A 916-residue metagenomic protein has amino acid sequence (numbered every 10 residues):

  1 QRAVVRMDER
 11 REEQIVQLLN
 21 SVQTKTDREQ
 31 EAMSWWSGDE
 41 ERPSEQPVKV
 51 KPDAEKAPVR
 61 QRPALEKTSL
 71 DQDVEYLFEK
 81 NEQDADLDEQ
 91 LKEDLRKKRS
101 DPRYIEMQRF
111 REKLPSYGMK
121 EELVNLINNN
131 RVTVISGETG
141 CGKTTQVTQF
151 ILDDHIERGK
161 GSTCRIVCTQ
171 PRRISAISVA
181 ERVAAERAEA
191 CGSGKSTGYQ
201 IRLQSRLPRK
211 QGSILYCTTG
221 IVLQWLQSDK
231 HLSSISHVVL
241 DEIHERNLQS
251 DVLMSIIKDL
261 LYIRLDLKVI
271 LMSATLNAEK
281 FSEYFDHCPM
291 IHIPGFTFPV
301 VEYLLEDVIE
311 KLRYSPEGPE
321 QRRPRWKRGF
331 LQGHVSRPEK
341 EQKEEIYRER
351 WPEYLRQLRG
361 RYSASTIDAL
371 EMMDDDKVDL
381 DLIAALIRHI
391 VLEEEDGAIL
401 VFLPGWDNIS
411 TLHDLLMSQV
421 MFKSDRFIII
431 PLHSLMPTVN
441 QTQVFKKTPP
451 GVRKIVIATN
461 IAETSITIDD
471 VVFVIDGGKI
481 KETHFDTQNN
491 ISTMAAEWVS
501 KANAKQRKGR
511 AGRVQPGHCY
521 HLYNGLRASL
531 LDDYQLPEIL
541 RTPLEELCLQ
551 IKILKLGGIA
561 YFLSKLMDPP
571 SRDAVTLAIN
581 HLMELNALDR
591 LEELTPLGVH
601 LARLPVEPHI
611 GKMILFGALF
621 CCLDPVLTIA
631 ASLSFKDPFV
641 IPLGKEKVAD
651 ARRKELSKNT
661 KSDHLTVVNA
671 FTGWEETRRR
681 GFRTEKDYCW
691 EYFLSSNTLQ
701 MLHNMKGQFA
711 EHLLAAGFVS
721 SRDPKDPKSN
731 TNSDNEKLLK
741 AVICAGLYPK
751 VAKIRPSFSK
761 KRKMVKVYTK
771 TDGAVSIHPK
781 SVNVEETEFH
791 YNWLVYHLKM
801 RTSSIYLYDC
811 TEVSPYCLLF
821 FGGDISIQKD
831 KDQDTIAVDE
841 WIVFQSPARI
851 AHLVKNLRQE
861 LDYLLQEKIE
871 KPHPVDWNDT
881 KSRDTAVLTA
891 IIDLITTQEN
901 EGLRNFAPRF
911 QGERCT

Functional and structural regions predicted by a protein language model:
Q1-F620, R653-K654, R683-D687, L699-L702 (+8 more regions): P-loop NTPase motor module signature
Q1-L77, D624-I777, E785-T916: Acidic, serine/threonine- and proline-rich low-complexity intrinsically disordered segments
